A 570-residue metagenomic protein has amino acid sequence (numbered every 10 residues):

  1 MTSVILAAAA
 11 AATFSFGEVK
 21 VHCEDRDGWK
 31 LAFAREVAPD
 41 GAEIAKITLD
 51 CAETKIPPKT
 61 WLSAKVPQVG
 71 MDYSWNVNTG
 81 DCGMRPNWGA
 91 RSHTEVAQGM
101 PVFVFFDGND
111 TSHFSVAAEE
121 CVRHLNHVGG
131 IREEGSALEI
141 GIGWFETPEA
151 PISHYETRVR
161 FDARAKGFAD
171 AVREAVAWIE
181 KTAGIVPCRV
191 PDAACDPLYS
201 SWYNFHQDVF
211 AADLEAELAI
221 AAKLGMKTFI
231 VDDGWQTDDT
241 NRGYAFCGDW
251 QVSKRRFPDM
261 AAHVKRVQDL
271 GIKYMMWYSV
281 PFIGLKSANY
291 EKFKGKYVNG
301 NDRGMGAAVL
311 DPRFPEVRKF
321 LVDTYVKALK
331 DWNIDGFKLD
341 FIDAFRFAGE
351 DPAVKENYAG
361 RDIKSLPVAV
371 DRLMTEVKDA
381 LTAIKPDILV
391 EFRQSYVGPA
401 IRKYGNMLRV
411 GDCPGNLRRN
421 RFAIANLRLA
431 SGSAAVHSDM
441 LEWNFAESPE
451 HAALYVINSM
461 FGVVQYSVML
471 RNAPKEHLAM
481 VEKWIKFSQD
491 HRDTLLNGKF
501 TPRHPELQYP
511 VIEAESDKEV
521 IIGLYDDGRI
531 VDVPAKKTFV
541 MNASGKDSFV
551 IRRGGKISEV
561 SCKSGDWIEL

Functional and structural regions predicted by a protein language model:
M1-A10: Sec-dependent N-terminal signal peptides
A12-W178, V533-K537, G545: N-terminal accessory beta-strand-rich subdomains and adjacent acidic, glycine-rich linkers that precede catalytic cores
F145-E156, L373-L570: Active-site-proximal substrate-binding groove within the catalytic cores of carbohydrate-active enzymes
W178-I220, L224-T228, D232, Q236-T237: An acidic-aromatic substrate-binding cleft motif
S200-A212, G306-F320, L441-S448: Active-site mouth loops of central-metabolism enzymes
D208-K223, V317-K330, A452: Short, acidic/polar
E217, M260-H263, Y455: Residues within well-ordered alpha-helices
I230-M440, H477: Aromatic- and carboxylate-enriched substrate-binding clefts and catalytic-loop regions of carbohydrate-active enzymes
